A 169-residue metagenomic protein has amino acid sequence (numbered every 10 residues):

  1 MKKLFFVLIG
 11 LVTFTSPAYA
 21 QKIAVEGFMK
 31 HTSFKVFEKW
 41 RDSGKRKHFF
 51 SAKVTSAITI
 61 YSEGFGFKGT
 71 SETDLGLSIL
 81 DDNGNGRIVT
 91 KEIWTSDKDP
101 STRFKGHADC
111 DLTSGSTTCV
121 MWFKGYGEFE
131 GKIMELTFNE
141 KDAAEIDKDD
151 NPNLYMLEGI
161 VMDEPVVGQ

Functional and structural regions predicted by a protein language model:
L4-F14: Sec-dependent N-terminal signal peptides
S16-A20: Sec/Tat signal peptide C-region and signal peptidase I cleavage site
Q21-Q169: Beta-strand-enriched cores of mature, soluble protein domains
